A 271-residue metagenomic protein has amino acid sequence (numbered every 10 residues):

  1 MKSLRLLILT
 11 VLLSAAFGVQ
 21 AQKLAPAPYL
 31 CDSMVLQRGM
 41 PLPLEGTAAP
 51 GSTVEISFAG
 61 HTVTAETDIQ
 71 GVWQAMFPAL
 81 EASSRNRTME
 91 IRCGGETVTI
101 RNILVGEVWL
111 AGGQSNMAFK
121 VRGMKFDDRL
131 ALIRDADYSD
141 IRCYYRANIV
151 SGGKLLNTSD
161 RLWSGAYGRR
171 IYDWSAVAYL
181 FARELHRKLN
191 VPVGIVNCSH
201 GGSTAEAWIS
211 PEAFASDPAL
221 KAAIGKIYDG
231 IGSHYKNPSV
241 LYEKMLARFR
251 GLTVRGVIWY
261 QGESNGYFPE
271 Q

Functional and structural regions predicted by a protein language model:
M1-I8: Bacterial N-terminal signal peptides that target proteins for export
Q22-Q271: Cell-envelope and extracellular/periplasmic
